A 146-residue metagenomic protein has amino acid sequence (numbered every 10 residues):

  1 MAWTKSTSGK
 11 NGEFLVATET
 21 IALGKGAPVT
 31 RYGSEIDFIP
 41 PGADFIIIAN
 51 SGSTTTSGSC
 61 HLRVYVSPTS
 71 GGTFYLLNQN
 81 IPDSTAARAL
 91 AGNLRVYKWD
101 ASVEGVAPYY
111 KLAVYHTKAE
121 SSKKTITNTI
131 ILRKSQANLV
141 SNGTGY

Functional and structural regions predicted by a protein language model:
A2-L15, Y115-Y146: C-terminal interaction-tip segments
A2-P40, G145: Solvent-exposed, flexible loop/coil segments flanking beta-strands in beta-rich domains
A22, T55-G58, S70, T144: Solvent-exposed, low-complexity segments and loops of surface/extracellular structural proteins
R31-I36, A89-S102: Exposed aromatic-hydrophobic patches
P40, T55, L90, V103-A107: Surface-exposed coil/turn segments at beta-strand junctions on protein surfaces, enriched
A43-I47, S102-I126: Noncatalytic modules at the cell exterior or secretory-pathway interfaces, chiefly beta-strand-rich lectin/adhesion
S51-S59, K118-K123: Extended, low-complexity, turn-rich repeat/linker tracts enriched in Gly/Pro/Ser/Thr and Asp/Glu that occur
S59-Y97: Terminal beta-strand-rich extracellular "head" domains that mediate receptor/glycan or other ligand binding
